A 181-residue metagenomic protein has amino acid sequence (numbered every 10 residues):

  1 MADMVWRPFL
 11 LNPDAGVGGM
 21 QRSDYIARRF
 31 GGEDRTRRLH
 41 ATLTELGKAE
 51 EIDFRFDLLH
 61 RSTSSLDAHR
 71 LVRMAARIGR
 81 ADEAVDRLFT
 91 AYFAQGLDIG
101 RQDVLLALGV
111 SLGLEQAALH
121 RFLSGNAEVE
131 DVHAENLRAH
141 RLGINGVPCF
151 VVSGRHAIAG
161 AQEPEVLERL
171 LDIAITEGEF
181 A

Functional and structural regions predicted by a protein language model:
M1-A2, W6, R73, R77-A181: C-terminal cap of thioredoxin/glutaredoxin-like
M1-Q95: Structural alpha/beta surface segment adjacent to cysteine/selenocysteine redox centers across thiol/disulfide enzymes
